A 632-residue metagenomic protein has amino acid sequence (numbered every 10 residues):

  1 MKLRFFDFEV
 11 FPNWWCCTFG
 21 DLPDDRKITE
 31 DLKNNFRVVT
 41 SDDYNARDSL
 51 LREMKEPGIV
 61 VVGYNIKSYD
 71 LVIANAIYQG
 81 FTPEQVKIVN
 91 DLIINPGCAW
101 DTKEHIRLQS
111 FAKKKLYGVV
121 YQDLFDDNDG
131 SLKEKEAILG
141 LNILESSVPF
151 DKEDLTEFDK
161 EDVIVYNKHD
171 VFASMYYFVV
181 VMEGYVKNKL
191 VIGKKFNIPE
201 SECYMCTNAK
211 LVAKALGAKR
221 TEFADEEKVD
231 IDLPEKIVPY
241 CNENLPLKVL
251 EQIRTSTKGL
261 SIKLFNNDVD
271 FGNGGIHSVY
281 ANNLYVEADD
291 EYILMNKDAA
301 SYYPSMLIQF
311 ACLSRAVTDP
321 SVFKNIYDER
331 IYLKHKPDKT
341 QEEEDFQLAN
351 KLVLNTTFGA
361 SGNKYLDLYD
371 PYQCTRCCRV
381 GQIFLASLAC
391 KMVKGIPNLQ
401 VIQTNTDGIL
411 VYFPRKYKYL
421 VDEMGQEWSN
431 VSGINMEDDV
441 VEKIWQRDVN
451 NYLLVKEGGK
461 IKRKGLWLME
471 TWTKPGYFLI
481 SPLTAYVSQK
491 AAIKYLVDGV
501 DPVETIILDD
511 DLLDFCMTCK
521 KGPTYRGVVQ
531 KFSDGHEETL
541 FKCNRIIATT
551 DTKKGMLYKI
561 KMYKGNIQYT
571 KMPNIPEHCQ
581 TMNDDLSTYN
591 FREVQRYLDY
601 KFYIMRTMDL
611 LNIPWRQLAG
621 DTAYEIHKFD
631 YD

Functional and structural regions predicted by a protein language model:
M1-K27: Entry/capping segment at the start of metal-dependent catalytic domains with acidic active-site entry clusters
K2-V10, Y121-D123, M295-K297: Two-metal-ion RNase H-like nuclease active-site motif
F8, S41-D42, G63-I66, K297 (+2 more regions): Short His-Asn-centered micro-motif
W14-C17, L71-Y78, S305-I308, Y412-D422 (+1 more regions): A short acidic (Asp/Glu
I28-E134: Conserved DEDDh/DEDDy metal-dependent 3′-5′ exonuclease domain
V119, N128-S131, P149-L155, D270-G395 (+1 more regions): Helical catalytic core of nucleic-acid polymerases
A137-S146, K152-S305, K391-R415, Y419-S429 (+5 more regions): Conserved "right-hand" nucleotidyltransferase catalytic core of DNA-directed polymerases
N266, K418-D632: C-terminal, non-catalytic extensions of nucleic-acid polymerases
